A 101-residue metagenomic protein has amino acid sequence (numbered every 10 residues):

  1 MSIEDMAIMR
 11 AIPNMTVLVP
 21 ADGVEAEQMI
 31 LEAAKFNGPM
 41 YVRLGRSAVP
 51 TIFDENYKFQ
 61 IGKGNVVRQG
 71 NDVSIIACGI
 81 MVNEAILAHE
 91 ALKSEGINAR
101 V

Functional and structural regions predicted by a protein language model:
M1-K35: Conserved thiamine diphosphate
D22, R46-A48: Active-site-proximal loop/turn and secondary-structure-junction residues that shape catalytic pockets, frequently
Q28-Y41, A48-R100: Glycine-/acidic-rich phosphate or pyrophosphate-binding loops and their flanking alpha/beta elements
